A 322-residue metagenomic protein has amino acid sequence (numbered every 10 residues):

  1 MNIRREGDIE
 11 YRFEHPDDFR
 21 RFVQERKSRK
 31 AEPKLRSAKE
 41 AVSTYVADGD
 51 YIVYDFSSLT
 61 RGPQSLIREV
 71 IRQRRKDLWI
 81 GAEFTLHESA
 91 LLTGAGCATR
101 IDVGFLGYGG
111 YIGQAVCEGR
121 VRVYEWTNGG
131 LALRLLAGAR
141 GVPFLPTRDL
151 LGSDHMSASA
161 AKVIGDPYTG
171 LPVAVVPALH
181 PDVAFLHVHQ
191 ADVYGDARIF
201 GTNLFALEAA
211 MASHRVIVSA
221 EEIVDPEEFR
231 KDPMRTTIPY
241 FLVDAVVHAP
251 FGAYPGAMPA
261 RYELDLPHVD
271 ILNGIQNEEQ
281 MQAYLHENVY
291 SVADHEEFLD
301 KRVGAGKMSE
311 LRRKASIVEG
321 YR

Functional and structural regions predicted by a protein language model:
M1-R322: Conserved alpha/beta enzyme-core scaffold
